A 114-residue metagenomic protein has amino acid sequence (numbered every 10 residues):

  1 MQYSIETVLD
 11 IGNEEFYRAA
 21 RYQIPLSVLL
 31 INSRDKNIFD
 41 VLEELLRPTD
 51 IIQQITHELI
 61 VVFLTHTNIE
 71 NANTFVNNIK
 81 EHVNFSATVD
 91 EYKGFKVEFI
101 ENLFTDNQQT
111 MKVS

Functional and structural regions predicted by a protein language model:
M1-S114: Regulatory and interdomain segments flanking nucleotide-handling catalytic cores in signaling/defense enzymes
